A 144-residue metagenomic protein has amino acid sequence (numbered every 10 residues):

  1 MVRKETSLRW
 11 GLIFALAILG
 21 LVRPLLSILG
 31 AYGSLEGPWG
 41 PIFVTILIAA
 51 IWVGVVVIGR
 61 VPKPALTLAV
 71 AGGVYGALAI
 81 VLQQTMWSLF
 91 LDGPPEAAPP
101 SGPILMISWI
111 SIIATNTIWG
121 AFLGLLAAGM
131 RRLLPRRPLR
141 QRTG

Functional and structural regions predicted by a protein language model:
M1-G144: Juxtamembrane/disordered regions of integral membrane proteins
